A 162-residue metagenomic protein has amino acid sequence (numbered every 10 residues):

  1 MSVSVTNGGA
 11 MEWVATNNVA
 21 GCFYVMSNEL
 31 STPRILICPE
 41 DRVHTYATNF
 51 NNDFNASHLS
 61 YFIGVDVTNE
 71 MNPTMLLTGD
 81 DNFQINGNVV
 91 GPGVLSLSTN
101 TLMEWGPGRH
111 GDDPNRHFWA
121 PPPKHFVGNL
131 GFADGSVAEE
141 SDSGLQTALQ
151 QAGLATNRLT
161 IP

Functional and structural regions predicted by a protein language model:
M1, P39, I161-P162: Proline-rich low-complexity regions
M1-R34: Hydrophobic alpha-helical segments and their capping/adjacent flexible loops that form interface surfaces
G8, P33, T45, F83-I85 (+3 more regions): A broad, structure-centric signal for solvent-exposed, well-ordered loop/edge residues that line or flank functional
A15-F23, D53-T68, G111-A120, L159-T160: A Trp-anchored, charged/polar loop motif used as the substrate-binding/catalytic surface of acyl/ester-handling
A20-F23, P33-I35, P73, H125-V127 (+1 more regions): Extracellular structured ligand-interaction cores
S27-E29, V65-N69, A120-P121, N129-G131: A general structural signal for short secondary-structure junctions and capping/turn motifs
L30-G108: Acidic, glycine-rich loop-and-strand cores that form catalytic or ligand-binding grooves in diverse globular domains
G87-P162: C-terminal accessory segments of extracellular proteins
